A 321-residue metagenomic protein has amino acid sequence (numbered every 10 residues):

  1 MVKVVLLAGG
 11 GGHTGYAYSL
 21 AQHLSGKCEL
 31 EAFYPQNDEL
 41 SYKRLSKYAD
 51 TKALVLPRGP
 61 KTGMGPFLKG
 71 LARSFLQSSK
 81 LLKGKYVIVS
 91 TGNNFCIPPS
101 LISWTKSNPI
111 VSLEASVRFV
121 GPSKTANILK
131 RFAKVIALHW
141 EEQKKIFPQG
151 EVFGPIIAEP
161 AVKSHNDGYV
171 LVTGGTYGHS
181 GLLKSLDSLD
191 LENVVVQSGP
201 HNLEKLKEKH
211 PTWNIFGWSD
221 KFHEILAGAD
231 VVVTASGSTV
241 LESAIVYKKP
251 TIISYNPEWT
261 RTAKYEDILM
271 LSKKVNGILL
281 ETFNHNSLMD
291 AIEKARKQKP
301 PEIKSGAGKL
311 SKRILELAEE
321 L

Functional and structural regions predicted by a protein language model:
M1-L321: Nucleotide-activated sugar donor-binding and catalytic core shared by glycosyltransferases and related lipid-linked
